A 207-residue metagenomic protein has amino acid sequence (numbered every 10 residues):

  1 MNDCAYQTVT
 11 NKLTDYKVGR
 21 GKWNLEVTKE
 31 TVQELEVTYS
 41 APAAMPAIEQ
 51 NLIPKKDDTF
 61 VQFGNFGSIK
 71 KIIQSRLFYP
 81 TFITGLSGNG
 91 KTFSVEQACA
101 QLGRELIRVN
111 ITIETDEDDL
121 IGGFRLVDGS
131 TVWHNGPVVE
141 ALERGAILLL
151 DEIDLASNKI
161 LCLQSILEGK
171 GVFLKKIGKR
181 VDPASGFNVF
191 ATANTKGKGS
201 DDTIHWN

Functional and structural regions predicted by a protein language model:
N2, Y6, I153-A156: Alpha-helix N-cap/helix-initiation sites
D3-S40: Charged low-complexity interaction tracts in eukaryotic proteins
A41-N207: AAA+ P-loop NTPase catalytic core and its hallmark functional loops
